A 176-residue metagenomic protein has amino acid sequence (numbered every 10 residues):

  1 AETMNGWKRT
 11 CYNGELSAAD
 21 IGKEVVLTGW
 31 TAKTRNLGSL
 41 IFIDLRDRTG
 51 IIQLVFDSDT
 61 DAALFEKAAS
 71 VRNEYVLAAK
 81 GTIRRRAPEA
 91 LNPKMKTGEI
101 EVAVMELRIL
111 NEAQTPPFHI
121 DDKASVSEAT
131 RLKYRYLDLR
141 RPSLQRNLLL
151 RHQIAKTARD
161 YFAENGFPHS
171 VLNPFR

Functional and structural regions predicted by a protein language model:
A1-R176: Class II aminoacyl-tRNA synthetase catalytic cores and aaRS-like
